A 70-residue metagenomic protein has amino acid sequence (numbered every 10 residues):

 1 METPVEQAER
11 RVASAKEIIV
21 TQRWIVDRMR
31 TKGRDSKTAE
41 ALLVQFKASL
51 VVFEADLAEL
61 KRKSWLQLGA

Functional and structural regions predicted by a protein language model:
M1-A70: Anionic, Ser/Thr-rich low-complexity intrinsically disordered regions
